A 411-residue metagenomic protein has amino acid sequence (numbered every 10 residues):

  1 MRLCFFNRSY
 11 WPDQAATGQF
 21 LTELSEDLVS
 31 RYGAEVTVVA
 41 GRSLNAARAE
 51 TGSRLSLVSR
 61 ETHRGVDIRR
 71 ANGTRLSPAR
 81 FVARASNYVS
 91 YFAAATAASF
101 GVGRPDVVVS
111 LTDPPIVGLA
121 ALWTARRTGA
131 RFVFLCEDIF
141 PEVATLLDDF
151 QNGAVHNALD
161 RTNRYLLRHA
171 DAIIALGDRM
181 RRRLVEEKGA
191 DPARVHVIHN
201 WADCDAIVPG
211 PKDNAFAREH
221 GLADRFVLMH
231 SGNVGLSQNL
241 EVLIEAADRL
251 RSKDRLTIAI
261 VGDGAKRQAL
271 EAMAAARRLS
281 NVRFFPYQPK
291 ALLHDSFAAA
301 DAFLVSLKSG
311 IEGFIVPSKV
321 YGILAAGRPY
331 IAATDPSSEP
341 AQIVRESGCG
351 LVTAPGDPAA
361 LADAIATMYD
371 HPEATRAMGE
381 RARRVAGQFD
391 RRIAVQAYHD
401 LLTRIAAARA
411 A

Functional and structural regions predicted by a protein language model:
M1-R64, A410-A411: N-terminal subdomain of nucleotide-sugar transferases
R42, R179, W201: Carbohydrate-associated surface elements
L119, W123-R127, A154-A175: Membrane-proximal helix-turn-helix segments that form the acceptor-binding/catalytic region of lipid-linked
V185-E186, A193-R194, A202-R218, N239: Acidic anion/phosphate-binding donor-loop and adjacent secondary structure in glycosyltransferase catalytic cores
L222-Q238, I244-A247, A259: Conserved donor-binding/catalytic core segment of Leloir-type glycosyltransferases
Q238, Y287-D295, F303-L324, P329-Q342: Nucleotide-sugar-dependent
V261-G262, R267-H294: Nucleotide-activated donor-binding/catalytic signature segment of Leloir-type glycosyltransferases, i.e., the conserved
A360, T367, A374-Q388: A short, well-ordered alpha-helix in the C-terminal region of glycosyltransferases
